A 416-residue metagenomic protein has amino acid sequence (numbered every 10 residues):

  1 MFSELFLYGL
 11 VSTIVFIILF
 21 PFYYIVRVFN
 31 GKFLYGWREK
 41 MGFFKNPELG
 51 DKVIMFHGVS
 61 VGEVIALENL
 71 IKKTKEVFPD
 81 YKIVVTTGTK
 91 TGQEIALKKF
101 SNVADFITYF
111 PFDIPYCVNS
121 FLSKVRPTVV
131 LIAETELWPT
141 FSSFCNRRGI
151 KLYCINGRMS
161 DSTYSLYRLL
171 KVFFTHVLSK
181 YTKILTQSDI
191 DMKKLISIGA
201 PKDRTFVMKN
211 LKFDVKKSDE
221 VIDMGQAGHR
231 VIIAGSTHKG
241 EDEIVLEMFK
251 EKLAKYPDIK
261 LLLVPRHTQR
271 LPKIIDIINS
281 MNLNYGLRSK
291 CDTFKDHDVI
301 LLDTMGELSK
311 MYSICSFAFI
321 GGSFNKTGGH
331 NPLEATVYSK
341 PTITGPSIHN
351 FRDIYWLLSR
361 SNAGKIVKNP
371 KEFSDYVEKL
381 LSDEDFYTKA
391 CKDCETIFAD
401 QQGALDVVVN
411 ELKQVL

Functional and structural regions predicted by a protein language model:
M1-L416: Nucleotide-activated sugar donor-binding and catalytic core shared by glycosyltransferases and related lipid-linked
